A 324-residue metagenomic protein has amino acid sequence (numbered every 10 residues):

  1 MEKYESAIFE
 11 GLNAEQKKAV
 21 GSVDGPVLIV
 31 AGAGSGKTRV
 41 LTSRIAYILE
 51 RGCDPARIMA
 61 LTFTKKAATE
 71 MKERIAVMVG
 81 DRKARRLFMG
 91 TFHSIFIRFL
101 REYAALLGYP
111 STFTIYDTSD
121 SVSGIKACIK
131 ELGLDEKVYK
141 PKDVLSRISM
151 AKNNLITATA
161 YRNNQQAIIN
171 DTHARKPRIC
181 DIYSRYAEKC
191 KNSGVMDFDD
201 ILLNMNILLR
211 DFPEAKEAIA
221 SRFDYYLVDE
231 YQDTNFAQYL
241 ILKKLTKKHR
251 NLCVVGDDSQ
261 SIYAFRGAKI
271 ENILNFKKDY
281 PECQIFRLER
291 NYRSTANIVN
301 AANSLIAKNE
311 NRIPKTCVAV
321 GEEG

Functional and structural regions predicted by a protein language model:
M1-S111, I115, V122, E217 (+2 more regions): P-loop NTPase Walker
E10-G21, G25-I29, V40, M59 (+5 more regions): Conserved helicase NTPase motor core
G21, R51-C53, V254, K278-P281 (+1 more regions): Short, flexible turn/loop "capping" segments at secondary-structure junctions
S35-L41, P281-Q284, E289-G324: Helicase P-loop NTPase motor core
Y47, R250, P281: Phosphodiester-processing cores and adjacent nucleic acid-binding clamps
A68-M71, F96-F99, L107, I156-T157 (+4 more regions): Switch/connector loops and helix/strand junctions flanking conserved nucleotide-binding motifs in nucleotide-processing
A84-R86, A105-D200, F223, I285-R287 (+3 more regions): ATP-hydrolysis module of ASCE/P-loop NTPase motor domains, specifically the Walker B Asp-Glu catalytic pair
F113-I115, I262, C317: Short clusters of hydrophobic/aromatic residues that line enzyme substrate/ligand-binding pockets
